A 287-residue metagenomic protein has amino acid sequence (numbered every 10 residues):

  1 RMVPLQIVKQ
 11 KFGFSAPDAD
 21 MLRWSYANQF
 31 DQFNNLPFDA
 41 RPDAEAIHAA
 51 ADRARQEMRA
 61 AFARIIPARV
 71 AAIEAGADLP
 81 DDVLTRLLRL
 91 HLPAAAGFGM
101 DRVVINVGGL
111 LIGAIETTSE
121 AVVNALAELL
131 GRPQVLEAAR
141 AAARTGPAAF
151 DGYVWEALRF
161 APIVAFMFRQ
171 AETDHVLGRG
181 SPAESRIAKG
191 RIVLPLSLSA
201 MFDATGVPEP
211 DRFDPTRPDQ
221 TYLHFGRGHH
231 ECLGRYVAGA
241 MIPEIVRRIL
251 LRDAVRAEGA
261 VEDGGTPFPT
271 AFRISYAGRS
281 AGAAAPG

Functional and structural regions predicted by a protein language model:
R1-G287: Cytochrome P450
